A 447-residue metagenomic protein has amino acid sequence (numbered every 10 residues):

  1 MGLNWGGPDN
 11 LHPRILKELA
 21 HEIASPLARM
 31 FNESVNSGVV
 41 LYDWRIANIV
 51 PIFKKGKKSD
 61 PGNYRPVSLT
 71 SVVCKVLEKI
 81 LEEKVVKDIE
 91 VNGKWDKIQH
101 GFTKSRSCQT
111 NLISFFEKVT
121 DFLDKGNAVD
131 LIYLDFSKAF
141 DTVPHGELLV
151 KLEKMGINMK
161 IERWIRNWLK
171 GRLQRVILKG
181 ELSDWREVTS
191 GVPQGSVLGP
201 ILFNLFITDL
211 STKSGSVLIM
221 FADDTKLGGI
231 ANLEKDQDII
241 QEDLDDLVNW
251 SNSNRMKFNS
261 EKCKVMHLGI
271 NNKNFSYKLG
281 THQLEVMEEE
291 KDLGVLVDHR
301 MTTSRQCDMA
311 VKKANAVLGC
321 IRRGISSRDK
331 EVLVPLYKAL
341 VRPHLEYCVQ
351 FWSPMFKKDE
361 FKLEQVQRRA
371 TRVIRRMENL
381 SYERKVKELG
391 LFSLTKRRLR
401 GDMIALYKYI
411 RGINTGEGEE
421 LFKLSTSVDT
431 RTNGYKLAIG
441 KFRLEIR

Functional and structural regions predicted by a protein language model:
M1-P193, G229, G390: Conserved pre-catalytic core of RNA-dependent polymerases
N10-L11, R45-N48, N127-A128, N259-K264 (+1 more regions): Short amphipathic alpha-helical interface segments
I46-I49, R65, Q99, V129-A139 (+7 more regions): Catalytic palm active-site di-aspartate
L81-Q99, P200-G229, R328: Active-site palm subdomain of RNA-directed nucleic acid polymerases
K138-M155, T225-N252, P354: Catalytic palm subdomain of template-directed nucleic-acid polymerases, centered on the conserved carboxylate motif
E242, K257-E290, R431-N433: Short, conserved micro-motifs composed of acidic
E285-F351: Basic, alpha-helical interaction scaffolds
K357-R447: Short linear motifs embedded in intrinsically disordered, charge-biased segments
